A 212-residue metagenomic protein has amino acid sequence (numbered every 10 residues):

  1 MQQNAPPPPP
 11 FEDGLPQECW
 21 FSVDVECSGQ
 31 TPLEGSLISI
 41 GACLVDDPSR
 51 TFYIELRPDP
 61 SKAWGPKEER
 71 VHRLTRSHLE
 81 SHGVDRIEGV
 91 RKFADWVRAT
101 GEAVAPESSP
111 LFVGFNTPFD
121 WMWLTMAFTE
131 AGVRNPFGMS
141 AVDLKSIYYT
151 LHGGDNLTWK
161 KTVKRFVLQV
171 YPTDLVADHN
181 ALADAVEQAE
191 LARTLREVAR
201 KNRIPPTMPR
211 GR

Functional and structural regions predicted by a protein language model:
Q2-P118, H179: Conserved non-catalytic scaffold segment of RNase H-like nuclease domains
D24-E26, D120, D143, D184: Acidic active-site catalytic centers that drive phospho-/nucleotidyl reactions and related ester hydrolyses
Q30-P32, Y149, E190: Conserved protein kinase catalytic core
S36-I38, M126-E130: Short, glycine/charged-enriched secondary-structure capping and boundary segments
R57-G65, E69-H72, R76-L79, V142-V186: Active-site-proximal helix-loop-helix substrate-binding element of RNase H-like nuclease domains
L111-P118, M122-W123, A127-F128, K160-R212: Acidic, Mg2+-coordinating catalytic module of metal-dependent nucleases/exonucleases that use a two-metal-ion mechanism
F115-T117, S140, L144: The first long alpha-helix at the start of the GST-like C-terminal all-alpha domain
F128-G138: A short alpha->loop->secondary-structure connector
